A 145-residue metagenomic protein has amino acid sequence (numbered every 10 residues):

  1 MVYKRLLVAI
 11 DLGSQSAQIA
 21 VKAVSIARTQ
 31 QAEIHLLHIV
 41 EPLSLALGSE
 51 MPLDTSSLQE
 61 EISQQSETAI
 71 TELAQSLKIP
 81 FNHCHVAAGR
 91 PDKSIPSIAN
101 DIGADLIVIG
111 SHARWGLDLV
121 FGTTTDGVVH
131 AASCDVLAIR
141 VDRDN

Functional and structural regions predicted by a protein language model:
M1, A74-I107, N145: Structural beta-alpha unit
V2-E50: Small/aliphatic-rich secondary-structure junction motif
V24, T71, D126: Active-site phosphate/pyrophosphate- and oxyanion-stabilizing loops and adjacent acidic/basic residues in soluble
A32-E33, I79, A104, C134: Short glycine/serine/threonine/alanine-rich loop segments
D54-T68: A short acidic, glycine-rich active-site loop that binds or catalyzes chemistry on phosphate/adenosine moieties
Q65, V86-R90, H112: Short beta->alpha linker loops
S97-N145: Gly/Ser-rich helix-loop-strand patches that form or flank binding pockets for ribonucleotide-derived cofactors
